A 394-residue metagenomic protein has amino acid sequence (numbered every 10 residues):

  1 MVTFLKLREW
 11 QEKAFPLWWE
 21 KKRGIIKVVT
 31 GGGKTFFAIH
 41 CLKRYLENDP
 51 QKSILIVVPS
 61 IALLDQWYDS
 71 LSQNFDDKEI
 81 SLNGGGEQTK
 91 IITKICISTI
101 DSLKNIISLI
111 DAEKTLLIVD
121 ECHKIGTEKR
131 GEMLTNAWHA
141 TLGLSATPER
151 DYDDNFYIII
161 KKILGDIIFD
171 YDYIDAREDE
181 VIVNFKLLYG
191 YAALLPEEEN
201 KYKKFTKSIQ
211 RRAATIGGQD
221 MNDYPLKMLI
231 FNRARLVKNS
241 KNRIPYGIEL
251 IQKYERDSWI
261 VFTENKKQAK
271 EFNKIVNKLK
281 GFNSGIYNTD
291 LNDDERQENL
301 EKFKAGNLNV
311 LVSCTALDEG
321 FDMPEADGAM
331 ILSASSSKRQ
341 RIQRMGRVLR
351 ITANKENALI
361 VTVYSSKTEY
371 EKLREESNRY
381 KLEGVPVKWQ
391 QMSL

Functional and structural regions predicted by a protein language model:
M1-K27: Conserved pre-motif I regulatory segment
K21-L42, F262: Walker A/P-loop
K22-I25, D170-W259, E264, F272-N277: Interdomain linker/hinge connecting the two RecA-like lobes of the SF2 helicase core
A62-G86: Conserved helix-turn-beta segment of the N-terminal RecA-like "Helicase ATP-binding" lobe in SF1/SF2 helicases
S81-K90, S258-F262, K267-N277, G281-D318: Conserved helicase ATPase core of P-loop NTP-dependent helicases/translocases
K114-T115, V310-C314, D318-S335, Q340 (+1 more regions): A short beta-strand element within the Helicase C-terminal
K124-F185: Post-DEXD/H (motif II) to motif III coupling segment of the RecA-like Helicase ATP-binding lobe
Y173-V183, S336-M345, R350-L394: A conserved SF2-helicase RecA2
